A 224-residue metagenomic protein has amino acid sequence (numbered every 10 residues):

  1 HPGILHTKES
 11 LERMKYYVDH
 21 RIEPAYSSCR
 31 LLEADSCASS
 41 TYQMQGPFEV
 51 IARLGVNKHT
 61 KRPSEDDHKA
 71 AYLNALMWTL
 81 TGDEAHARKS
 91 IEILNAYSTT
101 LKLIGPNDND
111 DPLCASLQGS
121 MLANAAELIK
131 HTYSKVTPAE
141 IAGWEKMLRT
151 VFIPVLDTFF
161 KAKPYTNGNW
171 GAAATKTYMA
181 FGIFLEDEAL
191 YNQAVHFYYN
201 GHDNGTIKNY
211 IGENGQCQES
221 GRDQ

Functional and structural regions predicted by a protein language model:
H1-K161, K176: Extracellular glycan-targeting catalytic surfaces
A123-E219: Active-site lining segments of carbohydrate-active enzymes
R222-Q224: Amphipathic alpha-helical protein-interaction segments enriched in hydrophobic
